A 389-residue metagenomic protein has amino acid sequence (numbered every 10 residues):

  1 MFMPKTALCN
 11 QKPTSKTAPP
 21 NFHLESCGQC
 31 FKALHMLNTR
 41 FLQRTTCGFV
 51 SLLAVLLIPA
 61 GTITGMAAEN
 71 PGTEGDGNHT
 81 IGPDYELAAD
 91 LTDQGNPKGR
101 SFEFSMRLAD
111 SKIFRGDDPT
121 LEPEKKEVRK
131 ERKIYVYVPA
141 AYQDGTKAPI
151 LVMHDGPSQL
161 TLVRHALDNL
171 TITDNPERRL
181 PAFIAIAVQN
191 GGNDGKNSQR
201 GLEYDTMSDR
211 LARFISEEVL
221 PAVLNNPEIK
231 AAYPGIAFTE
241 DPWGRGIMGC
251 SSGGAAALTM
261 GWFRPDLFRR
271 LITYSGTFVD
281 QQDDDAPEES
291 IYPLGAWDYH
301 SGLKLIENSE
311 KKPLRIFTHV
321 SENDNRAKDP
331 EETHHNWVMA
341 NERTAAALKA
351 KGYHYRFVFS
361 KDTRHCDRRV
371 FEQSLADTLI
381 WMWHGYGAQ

Functional and structural regions predicted by a protein language model:
Q11, F22-L24, F31, L42: Short hydrophobic targeting helices and cationic amphipathic motifs that mediate membrane/organellar targeting
P13-T14, P19: Positively charged N-terminal leader segments that act as targeting/secretion signals
C30, L34-L52: Bacterial N-terminal signal peptides that target proteins for export
G48-T62: Bacterial N-terminal signal peptides
A68-Q389: Non-catalytic cap/lid and distal C-terminal segments of serine-dependent acyl enzymes
